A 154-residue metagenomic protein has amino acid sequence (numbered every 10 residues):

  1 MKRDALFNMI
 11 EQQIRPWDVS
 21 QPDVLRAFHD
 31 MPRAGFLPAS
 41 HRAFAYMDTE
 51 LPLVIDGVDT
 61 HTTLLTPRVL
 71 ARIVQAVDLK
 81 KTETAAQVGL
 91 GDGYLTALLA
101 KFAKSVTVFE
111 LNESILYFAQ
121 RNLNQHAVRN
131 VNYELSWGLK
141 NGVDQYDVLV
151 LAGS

Functional and structural regions predicted by a protein language model:
M1-A45: N-terminal auxiliary segments of SAM/dcSAM-dependent transferases
E11, A45-I55, T63-E83: Conserved alpha-helix/loop element of class I SAM-dependent methyltransferases that forms part of the SAM/SAH-binding
Q21-P22, P67, E113: Alpha-helix N-capping/helix-start residues
F36, S40, L53-I55, L99-A100: Alpha-helix boundary/capping detector
V74, D78-S154: Conserved nucleotide-cofactor-binding alpha/beta core module
